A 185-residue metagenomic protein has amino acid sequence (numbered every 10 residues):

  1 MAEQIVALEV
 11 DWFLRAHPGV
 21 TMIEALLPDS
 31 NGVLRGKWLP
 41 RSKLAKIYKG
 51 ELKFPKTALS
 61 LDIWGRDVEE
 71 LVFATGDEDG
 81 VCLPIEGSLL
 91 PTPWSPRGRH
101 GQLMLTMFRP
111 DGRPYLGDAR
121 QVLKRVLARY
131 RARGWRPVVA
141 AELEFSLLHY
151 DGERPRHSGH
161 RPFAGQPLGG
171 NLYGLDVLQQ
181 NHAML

Functional and structural regions predicted by a protein language model:
M1-L185: Glycine-rich, acidic/polar active-site loops that bind/position phosphate-bearing ligands
